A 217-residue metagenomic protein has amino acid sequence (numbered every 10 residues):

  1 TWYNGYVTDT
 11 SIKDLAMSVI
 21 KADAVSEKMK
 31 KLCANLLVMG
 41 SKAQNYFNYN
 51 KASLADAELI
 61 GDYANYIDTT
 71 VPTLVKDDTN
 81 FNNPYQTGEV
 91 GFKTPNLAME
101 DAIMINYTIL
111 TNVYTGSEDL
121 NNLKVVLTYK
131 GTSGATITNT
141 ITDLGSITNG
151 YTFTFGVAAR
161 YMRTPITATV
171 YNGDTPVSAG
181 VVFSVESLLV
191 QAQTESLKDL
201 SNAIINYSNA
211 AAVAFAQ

Functional and structural regions predicted by a protein language model:
T1-Q217: Short, surface-exposed linear motifs at loops/turns and structural transition points
